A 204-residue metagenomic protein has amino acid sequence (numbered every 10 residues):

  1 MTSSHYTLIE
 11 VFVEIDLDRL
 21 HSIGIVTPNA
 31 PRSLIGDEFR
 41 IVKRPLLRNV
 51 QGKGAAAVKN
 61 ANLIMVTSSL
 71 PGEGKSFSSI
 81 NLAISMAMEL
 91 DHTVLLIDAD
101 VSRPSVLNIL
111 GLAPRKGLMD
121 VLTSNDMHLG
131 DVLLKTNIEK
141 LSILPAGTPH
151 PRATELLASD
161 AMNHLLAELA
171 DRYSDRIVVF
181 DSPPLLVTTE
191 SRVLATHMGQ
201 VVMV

Functional and structural regions predicted by a protein language model:
M1-V204: P-loop NTP-binding module
